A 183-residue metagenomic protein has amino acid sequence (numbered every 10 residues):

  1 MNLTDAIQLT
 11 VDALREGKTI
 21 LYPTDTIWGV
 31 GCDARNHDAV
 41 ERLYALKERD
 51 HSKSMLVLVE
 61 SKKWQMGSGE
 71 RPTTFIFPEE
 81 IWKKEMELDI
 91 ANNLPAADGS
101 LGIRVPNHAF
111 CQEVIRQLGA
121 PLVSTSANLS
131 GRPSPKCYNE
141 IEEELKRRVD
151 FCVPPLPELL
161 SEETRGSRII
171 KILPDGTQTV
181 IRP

Functional and structural regions predicted by a protein language model:
M1-P183: Active-site-adjacent structural elements in enzyme catalytic cores
